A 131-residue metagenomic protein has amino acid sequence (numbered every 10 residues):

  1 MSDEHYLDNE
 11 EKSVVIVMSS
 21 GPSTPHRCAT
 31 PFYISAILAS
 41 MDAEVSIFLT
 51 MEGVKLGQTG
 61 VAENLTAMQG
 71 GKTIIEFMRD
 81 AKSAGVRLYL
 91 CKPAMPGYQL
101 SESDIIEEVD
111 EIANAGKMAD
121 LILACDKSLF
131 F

Functional and structural regions predicted by a protein language model:
M1-N9: Positively charged, low-complexity intrinsically disordered leader regions
V14-A29, A62, M68: Short, glycine-rich nucleotide/cofactor-binding loops
C28-A43, I47: Histidine-anchored nucleotide/phosphate-binding helix
A39, K82, I122-L123: Anion (oxyanion) recognition and catalysis
E44-T50, L88-K92: Short internal beta-strands
G53-A67: N-terminal beta-loop-helix "entrance" segment that forms/cooperates in small-molecule cofactor or anionic ligand
N64-K92: A glycine-rich helix N-cap at a beta->alpha junction
E108, I112, G116-C125: C-terminal binding/interaction regions
